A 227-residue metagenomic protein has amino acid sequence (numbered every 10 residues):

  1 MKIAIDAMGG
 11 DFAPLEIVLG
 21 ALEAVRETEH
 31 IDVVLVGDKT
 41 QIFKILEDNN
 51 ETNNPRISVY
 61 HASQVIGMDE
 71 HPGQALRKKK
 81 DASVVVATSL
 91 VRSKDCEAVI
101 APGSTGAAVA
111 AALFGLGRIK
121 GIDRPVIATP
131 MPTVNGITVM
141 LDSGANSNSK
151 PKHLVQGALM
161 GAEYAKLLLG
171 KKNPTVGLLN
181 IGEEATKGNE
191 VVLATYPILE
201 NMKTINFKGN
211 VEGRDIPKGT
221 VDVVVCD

Functional and structural regions predicted by a protein language model:
M1-F43: N-terminal phosphate-binding or glycine-rich loops at protein starts, especially the Walker A/P-loop of NTPases
M8-G9, Q64-V65, S104-A107, E184: Short glycine-rich anion-binding loops that position phosphate/pyrophosphate groups of nucleotides and phosphorylated
A13-I17, D81-K94, A98-A112, D123-I127 (+3 more regions): Short glycine/serine/threonine-rich phosphate/pyrophosphate-binding segments that cradle anionic phosphate groups
L15, T28, D32-V34, T40 (+2 more regions): Glycine-rich phosphate/diphosphate-binding loop of Rossmann-like nucleotide-binding domains
I31, R56-I57, T138, I205: Short, conserved active-site loop motifs that form the nucleotide-linked donor/cofactor pocket
N50-C96: Phosphate/nucleotide-donor binding subsite
A110-G144, N201-V211: Short, acidic/small-residue loops that bind anionic groups at enzyme active sites
